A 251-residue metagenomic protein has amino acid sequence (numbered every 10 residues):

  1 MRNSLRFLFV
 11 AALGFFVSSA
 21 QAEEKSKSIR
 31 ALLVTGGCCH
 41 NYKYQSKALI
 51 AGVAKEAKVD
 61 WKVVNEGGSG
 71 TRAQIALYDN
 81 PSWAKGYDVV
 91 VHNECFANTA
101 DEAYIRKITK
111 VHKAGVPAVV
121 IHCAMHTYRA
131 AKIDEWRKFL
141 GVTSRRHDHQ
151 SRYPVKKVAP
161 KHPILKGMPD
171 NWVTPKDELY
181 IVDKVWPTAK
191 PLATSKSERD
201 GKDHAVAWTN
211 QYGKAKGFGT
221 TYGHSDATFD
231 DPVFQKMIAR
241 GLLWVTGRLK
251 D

Functional and structural regions predicted by a protein language model:
M1-N3: N-terminal secretory signal peptides that target proteins for export/translocation
R6-F16: Bacterial N-terminal signal peptides
S18-A22: Sec/Tat signal peptide C-region and signal peptidase I cleavage site
E23-I29, Y44, K55, K85 (+2 more regions): Extracellular ligand-binding/catalytic regions of CAZymes and related secreted enzymes and adhesion modules
E24, R30-V34, N41-V120, A124-H126: Helical hinge/lid and interdomain linker segments adjacent to catalytic or ligand-binding clefts that mediate domain
L33, Y44, A48, A103 (+5 more regions): Extracytoplasmic/secreted proteins, especially bacterial periplasmic and envelope-associated proteins
A54, V59-K62, I75, G86 (+2 more regions): Catalytic beta-strand/loop cores that center a nucleophilic Ser/Cys/Thr and support acyl-enzyme chemistry
A97-G167: A glycine-rich, often tryptophan-bearing local segment used as a flexible ligand/cofactor-contacting loop or short
